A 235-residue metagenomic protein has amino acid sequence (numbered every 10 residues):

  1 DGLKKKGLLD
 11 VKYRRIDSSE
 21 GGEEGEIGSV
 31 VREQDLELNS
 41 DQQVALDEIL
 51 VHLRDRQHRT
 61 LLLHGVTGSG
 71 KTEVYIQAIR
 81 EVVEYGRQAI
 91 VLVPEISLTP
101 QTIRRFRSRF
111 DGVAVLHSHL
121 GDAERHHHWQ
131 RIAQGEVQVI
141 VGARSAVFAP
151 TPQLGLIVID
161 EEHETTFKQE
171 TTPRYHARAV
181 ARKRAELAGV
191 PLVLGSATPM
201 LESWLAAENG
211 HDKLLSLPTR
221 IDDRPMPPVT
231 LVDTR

Functional and structural regions predicted by a protein language model:
D1-T198, S203-W204, E208-R224: Accessory, non-ATPase domains that flank or precede helicase/AAA+ motor cores in DNA-metabolism machines
V229-R235: C-terminal boundary of histidine-terminating zinc-finger modules
